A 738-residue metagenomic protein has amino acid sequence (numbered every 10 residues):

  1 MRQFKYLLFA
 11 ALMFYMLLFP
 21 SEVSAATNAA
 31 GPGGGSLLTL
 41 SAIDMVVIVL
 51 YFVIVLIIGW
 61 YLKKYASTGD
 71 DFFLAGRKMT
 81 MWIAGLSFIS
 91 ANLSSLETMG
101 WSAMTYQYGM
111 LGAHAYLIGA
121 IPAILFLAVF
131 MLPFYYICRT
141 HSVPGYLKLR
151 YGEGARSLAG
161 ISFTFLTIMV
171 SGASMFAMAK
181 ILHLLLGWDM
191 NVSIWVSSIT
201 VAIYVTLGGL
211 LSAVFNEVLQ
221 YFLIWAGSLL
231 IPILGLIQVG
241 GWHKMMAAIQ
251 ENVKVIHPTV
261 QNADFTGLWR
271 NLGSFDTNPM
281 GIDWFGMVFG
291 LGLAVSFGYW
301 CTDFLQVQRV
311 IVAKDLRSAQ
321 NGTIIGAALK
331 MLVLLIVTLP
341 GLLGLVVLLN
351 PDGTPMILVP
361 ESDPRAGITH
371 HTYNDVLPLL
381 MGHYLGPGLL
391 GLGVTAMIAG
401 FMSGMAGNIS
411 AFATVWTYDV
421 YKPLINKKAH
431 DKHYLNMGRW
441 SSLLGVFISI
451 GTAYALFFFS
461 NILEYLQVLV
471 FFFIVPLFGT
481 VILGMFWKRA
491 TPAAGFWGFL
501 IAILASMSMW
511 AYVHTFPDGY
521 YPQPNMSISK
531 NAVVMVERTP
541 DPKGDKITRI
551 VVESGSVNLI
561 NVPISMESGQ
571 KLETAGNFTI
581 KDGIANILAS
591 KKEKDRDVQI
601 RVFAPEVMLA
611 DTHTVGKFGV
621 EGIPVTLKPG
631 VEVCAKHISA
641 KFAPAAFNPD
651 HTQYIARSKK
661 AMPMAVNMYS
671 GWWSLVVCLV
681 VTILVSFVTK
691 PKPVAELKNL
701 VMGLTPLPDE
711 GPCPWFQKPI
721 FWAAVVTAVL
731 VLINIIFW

Functional and structural regions predicted by a protein language model:
R2-A11, S24-P563, Q570, T574-W738: Membrane-embedded helix-loop-helix hairpins and adjacent transmembrane boundary segments in multi-pass transporters
P20-S21: N-terminal signal peptide c-region/cleavage motif recognized by signal peptidases
